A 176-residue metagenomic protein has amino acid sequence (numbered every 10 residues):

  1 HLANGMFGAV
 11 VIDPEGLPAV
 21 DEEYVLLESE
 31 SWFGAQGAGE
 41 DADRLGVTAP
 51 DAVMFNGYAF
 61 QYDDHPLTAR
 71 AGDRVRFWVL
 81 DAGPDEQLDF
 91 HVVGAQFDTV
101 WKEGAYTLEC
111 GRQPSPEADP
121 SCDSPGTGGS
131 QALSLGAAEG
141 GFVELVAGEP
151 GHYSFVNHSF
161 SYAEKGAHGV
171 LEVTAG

Functional and structural regions predicted by a protein language model:
H1-G176: Copper-binding active sites and cupredoxin-like electron-transfer domains, recognizing His/Cys-rich ligand loops
